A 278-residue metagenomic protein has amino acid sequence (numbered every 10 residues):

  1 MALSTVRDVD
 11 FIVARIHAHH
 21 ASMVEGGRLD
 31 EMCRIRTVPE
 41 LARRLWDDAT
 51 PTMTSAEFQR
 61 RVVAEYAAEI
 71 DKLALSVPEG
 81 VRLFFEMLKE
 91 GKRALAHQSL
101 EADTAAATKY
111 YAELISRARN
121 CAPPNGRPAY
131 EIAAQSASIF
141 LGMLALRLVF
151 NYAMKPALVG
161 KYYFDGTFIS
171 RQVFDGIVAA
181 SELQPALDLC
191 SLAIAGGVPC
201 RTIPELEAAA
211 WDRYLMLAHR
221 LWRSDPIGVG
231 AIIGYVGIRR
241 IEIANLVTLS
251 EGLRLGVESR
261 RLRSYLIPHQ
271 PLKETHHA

Functional and structural regions predicted by a protein language model:
M1-A278: N-terminal domain-start signal
